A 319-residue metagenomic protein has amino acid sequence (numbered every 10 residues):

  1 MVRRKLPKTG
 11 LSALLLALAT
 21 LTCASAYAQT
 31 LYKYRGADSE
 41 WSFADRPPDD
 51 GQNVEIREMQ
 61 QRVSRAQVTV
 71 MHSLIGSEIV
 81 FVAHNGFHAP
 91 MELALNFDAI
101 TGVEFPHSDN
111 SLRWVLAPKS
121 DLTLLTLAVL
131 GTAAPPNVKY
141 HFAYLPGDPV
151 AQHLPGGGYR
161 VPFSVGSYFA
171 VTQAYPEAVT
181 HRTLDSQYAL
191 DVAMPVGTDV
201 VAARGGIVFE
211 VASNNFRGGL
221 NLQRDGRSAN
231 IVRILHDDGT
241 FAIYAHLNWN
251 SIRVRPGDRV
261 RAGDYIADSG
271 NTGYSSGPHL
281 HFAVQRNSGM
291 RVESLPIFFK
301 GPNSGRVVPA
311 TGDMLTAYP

Functional and structural regions predicted by a protein language model:
V2-L14: Bacterial N-terminal signal peptides that target proteins for export
V2-R3, C23-T123, A133-N137: Short, cationic interaction patches enriched in Lys/Arg with P/S/T/G and frequent prolines that mark the mature domain
S12-T22: Bacterial N-terminal signal peptides
R113-S228: Surface-exposed, glycine-biased beta-strand/turn segments
G156-T172, V201, R224-R227, I252-R261 (+1 more regions): Acidic, glycine-rich catalytic/binding loops that coordinate metals and/or anionic ligands
P195, V201, D238-G263: Short histidine-centered loop motifs in beta-beta connectors
N215-R224, S269-H281: Active-site loop architecture of trypsin-fold serine endopeptidases
V232, R261-G273: Short hydrophobic beta/alpha edge segments that flank linear recognition/processing sites
